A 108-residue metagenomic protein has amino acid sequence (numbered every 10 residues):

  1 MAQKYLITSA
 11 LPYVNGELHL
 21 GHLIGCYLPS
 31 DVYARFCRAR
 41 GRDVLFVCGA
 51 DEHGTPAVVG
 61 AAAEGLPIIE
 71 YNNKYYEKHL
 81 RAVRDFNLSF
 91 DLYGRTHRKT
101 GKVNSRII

Functional and structural regions predicted by a protein language model:
M1-I108: N-terminal, positively charged nucleic-acid-binding surface of large information/translation enzymes
